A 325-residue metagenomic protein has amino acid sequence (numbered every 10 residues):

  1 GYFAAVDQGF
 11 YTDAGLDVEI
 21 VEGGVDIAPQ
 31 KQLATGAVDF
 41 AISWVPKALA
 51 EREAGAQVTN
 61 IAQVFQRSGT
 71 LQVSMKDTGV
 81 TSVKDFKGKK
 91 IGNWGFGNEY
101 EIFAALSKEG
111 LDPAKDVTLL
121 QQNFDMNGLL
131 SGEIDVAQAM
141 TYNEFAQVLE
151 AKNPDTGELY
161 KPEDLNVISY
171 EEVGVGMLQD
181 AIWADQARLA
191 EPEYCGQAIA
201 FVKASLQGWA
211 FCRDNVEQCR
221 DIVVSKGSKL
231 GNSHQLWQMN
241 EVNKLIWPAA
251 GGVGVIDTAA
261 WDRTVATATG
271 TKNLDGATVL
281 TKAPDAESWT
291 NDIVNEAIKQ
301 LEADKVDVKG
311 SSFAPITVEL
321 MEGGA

Functional and structural regions predicted by a protein language model:
G1-S131, D135-Y142, P162-D164, I168-Y170 (+1 more regions): Short, glycine-/small- and polar/acidic-enriched structural segments that line small-molecule recognition paths
D13, L159-V175, K244-T258: Short, solvent-exposed loop/beta-turn-alpha elements that line the ligand-binding surface or hinge of extracytoplasmic
E19, I27-A28, L165-S169, W237-K244 (+1 more regions): Short linear loop/turn motifs
P46, F124-N127, I134-K229: Pocket-lining segment of extracytoplasmic ligand-binding domains
P113-T118, T156-L165, C195, S228-V242 (+1 more regions): Short, surface-exposed acidic
E191-G276: Secondary-structure end/capping motifs
D262-A325: Conserved C-terminal helix/tail region of periplasmic/extracytoplasmic solute-binding proteins
